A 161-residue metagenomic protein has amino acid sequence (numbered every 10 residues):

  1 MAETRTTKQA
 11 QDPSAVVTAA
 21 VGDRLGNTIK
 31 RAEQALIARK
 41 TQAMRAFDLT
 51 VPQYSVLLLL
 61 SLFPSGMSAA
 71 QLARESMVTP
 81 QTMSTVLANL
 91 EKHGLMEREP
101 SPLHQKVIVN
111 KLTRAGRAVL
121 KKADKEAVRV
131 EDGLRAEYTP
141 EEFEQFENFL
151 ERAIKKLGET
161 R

Functional and structural regions predicted by a protein language model:
M1-F47: N-terminal leader segment of winged-helix/HTH proteins
A2-Q11, I37, A88-N148: Charged, amphipathic alpha-helical coiled-coil/dimerization segments
T18, T28, I37, F47 (+4 more regions): Anionic, Ser/Thr-rich low-complexity intrinsically disordered regions
K30, Q34, A38-T82: N-terminal helix-turn-helix DNA-binding core of bacterial DNA-binding proteins
L58, T85, N148: DNA-binding alpha-helical recognition surfaces that contact promoter or target DNA
E142-R161: Exposed, interaction-prone assembly regions rather than primary DNA-binding/catalytic cores
